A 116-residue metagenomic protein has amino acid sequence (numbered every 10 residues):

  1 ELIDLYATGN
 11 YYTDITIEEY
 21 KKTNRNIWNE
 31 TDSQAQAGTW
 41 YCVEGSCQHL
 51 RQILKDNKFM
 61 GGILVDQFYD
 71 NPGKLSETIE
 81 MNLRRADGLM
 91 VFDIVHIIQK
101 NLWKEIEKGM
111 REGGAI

Functional and structural regions predicted by a protein language model:
E1-I116: Glycan-processing catalytic domains of CAZymes
